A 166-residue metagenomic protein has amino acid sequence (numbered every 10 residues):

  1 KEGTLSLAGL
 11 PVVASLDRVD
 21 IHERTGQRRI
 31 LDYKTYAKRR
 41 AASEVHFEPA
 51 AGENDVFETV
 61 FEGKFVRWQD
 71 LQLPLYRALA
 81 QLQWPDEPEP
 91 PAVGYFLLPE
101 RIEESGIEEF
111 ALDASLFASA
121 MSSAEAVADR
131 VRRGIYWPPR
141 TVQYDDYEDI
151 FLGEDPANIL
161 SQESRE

Functional and structural regions predicted by a protein language model:
K1-E166: RecB-family 4Fe-4S metal-dependent nuclease core
